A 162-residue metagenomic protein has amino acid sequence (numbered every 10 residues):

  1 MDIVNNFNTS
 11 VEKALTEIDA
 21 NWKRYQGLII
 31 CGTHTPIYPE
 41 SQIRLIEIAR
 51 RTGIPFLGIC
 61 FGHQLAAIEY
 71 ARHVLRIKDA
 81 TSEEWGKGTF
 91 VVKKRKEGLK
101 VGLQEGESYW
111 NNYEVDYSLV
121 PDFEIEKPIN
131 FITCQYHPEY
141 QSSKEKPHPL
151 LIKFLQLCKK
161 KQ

Functional and structural regions predicted by a protein language model:
M1-Q64, I68-E97, G102, G106 (+2 more regions): N-terminal beta1-alpha1 cap of cysteine-dependent amidohydrolase-like domains
L99, S108, K127-I129: A generic structural signal for short, non-catalytic loop/turn and secondary-structure boundary residues
N111: Short, conserved phosphate/pyrophosphate- and ester-handling motifs at nucleotide-, phospho-/glycolipid
V120-P128: Short, surface-exposed beta-strand/loop micro-motifs that present aromatic residues
N130-C134: Catalytic His-Asp charge-relay segment
